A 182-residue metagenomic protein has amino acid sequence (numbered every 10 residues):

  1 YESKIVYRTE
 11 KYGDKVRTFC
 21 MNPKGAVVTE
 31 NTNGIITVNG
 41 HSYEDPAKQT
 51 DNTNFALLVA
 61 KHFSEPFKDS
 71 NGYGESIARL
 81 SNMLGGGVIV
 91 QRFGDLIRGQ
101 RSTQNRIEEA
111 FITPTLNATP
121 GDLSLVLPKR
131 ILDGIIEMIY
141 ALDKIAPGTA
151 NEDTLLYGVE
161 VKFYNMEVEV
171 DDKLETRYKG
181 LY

Functional and structural regions predicted by a protein language model:
Y1-Y182: Residues forming the flavin
